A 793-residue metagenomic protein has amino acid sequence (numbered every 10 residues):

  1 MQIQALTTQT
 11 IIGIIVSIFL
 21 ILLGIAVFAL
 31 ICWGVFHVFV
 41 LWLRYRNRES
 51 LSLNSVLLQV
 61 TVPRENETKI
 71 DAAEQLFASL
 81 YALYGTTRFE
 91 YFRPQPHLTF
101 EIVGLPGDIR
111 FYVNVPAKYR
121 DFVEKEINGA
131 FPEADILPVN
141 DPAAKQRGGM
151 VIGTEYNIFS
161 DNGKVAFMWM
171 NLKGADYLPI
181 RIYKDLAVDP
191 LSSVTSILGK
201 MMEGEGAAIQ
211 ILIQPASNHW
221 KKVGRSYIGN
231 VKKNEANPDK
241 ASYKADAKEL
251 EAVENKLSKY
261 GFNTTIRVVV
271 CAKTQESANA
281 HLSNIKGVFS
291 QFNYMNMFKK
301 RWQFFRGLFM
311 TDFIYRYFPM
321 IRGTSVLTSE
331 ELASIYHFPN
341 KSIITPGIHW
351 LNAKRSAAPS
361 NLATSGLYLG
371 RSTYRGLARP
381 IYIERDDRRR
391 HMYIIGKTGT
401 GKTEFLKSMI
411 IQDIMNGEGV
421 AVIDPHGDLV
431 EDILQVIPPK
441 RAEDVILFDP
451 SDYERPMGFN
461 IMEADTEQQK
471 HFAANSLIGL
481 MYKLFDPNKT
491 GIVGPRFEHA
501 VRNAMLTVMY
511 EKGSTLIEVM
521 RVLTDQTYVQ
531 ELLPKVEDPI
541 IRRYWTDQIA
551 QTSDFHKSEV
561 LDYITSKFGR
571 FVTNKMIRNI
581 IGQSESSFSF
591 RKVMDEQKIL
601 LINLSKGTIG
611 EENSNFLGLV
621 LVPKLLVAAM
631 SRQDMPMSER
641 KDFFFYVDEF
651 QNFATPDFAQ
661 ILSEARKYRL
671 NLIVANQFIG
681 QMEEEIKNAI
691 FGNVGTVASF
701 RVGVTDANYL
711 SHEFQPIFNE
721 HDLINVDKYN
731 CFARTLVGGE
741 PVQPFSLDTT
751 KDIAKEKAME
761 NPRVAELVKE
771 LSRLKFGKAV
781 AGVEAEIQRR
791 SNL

Functional and structural regions predicted by a protein language model:
I3-A358, Y453-P456, P534-V536, Q548: Extended, folded cores of ATP/NTP-driven motor/assembly subunits in large transport and secretion machines
E65-E67, R120, A143, A216-N218 (+10 more regions): Conserved nucleotide-binding/hydrolysis micro-motifs of P-loop NTPases
A134-P138, Y393, G419-I423, D444-F448 (+2 more regions): Short hydrophobic alpha-helical runs that function as membrane-insertion/retention elements
A144-D161, V165-W169, H219-K222, A278 (+8 more regions): Switch/connector loops and helix/strand junctions flanking conserved nucleotide-binding motifs in nucleotide-processing
V288-M295, I321-L327, Q435-I437, S451 (+2 more regions): Conserved ATP-driven motor cores of ASCE-family P-loop NTPases powering translocation/secretion/packaging/pilus
N361-P380: N-terminal pre-Walker A segment at the start of P-loop NTPase domains
R371-L377, R385-D387, M392, K397-T398 (+5 more regions): P-loop NTPase motor domains
P741-P744, I753-L793: C-terminal anchoring/interaction modules
